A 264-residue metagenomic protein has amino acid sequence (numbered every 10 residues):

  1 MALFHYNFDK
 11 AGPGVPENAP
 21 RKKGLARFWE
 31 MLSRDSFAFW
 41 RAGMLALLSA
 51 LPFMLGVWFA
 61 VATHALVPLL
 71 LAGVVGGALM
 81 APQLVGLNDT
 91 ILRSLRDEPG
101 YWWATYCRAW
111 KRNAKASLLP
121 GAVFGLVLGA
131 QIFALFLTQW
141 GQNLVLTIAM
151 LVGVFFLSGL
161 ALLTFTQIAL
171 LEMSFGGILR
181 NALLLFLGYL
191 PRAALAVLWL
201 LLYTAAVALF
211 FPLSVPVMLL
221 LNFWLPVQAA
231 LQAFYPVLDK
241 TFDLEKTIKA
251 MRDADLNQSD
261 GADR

Functional and structural regions predicted by a protein language model:
M1-I132, F136, Q142-L146, L160-L162 (+1 more regions): Helix-coil boundary and N-terminal low-complexity module in membrane systems
L151-L163: Generic alpha-helical transmembrane segments
